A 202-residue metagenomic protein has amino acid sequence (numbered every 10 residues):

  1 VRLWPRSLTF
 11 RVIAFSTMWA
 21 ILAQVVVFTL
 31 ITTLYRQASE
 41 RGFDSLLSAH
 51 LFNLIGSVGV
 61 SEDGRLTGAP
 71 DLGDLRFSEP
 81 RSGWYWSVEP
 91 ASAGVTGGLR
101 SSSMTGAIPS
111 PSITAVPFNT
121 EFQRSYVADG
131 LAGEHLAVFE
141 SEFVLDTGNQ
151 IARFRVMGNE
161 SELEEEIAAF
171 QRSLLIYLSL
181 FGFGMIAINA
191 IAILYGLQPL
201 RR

Functional and structural regions predicted by a protein language model:
V1-R41, D146-R202: Alpha-helical transmembrane segments of membrane proteins, especially the N-terminal anchoring helices and early TM
R2-S92, E165: Juxtamembrane segments flanking the first transmembrane helix of membrane-anchored signal-transduction proteins
R36, D44, S78, Y85-S87 (+7 more regions): Compositionally biased, intrinsically disordered low-complexity regions enriched in proline and serine
S48-I55, A132-F139, L197: Conserved long hydrophobic alpha-helices within structured protein cores
F52, G64, D71, G83 (+6 more regions): General N-terminal targeting signals
G56-S57, R65-G133: Extracytoplasmic ligand-binding sensor domains of the Cache superfamily
S103-I176: Extracytoplasmic
